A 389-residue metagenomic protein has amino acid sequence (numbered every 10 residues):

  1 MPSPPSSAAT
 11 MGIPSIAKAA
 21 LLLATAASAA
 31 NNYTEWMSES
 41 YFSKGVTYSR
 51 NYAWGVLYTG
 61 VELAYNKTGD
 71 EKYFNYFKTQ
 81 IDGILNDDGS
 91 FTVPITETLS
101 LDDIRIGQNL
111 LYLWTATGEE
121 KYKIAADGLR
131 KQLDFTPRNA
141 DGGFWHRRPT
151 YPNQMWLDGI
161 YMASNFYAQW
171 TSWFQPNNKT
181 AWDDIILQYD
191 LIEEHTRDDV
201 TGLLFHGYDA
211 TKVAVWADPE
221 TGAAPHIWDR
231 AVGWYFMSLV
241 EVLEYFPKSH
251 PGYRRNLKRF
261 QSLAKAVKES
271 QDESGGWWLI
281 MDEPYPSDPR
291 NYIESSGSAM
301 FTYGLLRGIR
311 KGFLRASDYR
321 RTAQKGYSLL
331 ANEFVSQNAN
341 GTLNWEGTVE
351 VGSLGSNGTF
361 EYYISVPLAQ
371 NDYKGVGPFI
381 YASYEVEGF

Functional and structural regions predicted by a protein language model:
M1, A20-A24, Y65, L85 (+5 more regions): N-terminal cationic-hydrophobic initiation segments that often serve targeting/anchoring roles
M1-A29: Fungal secretory targeting signals
A30-G55, E62-G107, L113-I124, G128 (+3 more regions): CBM-like carbohydrate-recognition segments
Y33-S40, P94, H146-Y151, F205-V215 (+1 more regions): Surface loop/turn signatures of beta-propeller and other carbohydrate-active proteins
M37, G60, F166, S238 (+2 more regions): Hydrophobic alpha-helical segments typical of transmembrane helices and their membrane-interface/capping positions
L113-A116, L129-A140, F166-W173, Q188 (+1 more regions): Mid-sequence acidic-hydrophobic segments that form the walls of catalytic/ligand-binding cavities or oligomerization
L157-D158, S164-D282, S287-T302, L314-F360: Extended ligand-binding clefts on enzyme/binding-domain cores
